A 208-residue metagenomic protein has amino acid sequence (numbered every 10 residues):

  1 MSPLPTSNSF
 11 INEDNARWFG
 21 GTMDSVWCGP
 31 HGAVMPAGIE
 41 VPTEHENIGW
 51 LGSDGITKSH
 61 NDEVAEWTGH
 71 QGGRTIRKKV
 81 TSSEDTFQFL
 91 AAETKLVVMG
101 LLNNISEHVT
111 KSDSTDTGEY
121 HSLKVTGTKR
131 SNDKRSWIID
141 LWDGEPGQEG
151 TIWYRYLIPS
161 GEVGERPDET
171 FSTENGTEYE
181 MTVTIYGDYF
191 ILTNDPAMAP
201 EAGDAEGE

Functional and structural regions predicted by a protein language model:
M1-I48, D204-E206: Polar/acidic, low-complexity leader/linker segments enriched in S/T/G and N/D
P30-E44, R135-I152, A199-E201: Acidic Ser/Thr/Pro-rich low-complexity disordered segments that often serve as glycosylated linkers/stalks around
P42-E84, Q88-L90: A glycine-rich, hydrophobic loop/mini-helix early in the fold
Q71, E84, A91-E93, V98 (+1 more regions): Short acidic, glycine/tyrosine-flanked loop/strand segments centered on an H-E-D-like triad
I76-V80, T126-R130, E145-Q148, D168-T177: Exposed beta-sheet edge/beta-hairpin loop segments within beta-rich domains
I76-V98, E174-F190: Oligomerization/assembly interface segments of phage tail-like spikes and tubes
L96-Y156: Short helix-loop boundary/capping segments
T151-E208: Mixed-charge, glycine-accented linear interaction segment located at domain edges/termini
